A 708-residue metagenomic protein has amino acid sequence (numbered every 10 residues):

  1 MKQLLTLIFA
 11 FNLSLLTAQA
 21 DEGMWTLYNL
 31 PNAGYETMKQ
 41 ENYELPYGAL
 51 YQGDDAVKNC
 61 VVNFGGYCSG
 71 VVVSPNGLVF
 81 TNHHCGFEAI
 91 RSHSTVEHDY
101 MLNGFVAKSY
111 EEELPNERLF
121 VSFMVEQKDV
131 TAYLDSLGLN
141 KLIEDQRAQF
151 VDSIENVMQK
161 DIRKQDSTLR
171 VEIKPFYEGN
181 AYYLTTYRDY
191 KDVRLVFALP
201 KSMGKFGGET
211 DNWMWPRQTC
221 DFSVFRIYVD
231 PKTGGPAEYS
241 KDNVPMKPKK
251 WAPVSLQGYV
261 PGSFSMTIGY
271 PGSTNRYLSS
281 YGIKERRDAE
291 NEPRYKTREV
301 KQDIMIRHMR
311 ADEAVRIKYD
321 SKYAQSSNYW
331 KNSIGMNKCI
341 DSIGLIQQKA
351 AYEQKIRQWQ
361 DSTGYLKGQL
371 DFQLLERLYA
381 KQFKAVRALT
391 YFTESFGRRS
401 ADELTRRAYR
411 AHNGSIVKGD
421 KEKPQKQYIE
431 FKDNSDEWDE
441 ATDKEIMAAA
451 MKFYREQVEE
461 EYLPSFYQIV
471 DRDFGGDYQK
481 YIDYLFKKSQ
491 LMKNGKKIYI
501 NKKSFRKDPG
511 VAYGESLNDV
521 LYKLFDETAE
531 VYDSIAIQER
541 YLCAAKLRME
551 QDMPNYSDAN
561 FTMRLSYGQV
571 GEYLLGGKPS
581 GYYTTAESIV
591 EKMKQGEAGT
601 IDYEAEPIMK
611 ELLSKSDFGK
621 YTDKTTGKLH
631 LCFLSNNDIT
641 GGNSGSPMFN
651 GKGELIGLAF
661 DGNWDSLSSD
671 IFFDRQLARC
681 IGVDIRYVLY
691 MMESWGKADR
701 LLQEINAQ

Functional and structural regions predicted by a protein language model:
M1-E22: Bacterial Sec-dependent N-terminal signal peptides
L16-Q708: Terminal presequence/propeptide segments associated with secretion/organelle targeting and zymogen/polyprotein
